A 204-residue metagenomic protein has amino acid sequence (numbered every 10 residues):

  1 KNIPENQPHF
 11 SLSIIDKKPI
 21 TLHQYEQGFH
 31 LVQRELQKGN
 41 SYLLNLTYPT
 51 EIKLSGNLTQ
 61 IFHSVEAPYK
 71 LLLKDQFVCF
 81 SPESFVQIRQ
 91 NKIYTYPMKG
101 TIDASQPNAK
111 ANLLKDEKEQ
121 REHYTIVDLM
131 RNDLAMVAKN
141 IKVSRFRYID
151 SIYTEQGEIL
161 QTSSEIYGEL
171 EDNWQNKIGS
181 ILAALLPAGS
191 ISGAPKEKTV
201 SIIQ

Functional and structural regions predicted by a protein language model:
K1-Q204: Extended alpha-helical targeting/anchoring segments, especially N-terminal organellar/secretory targeting helices
